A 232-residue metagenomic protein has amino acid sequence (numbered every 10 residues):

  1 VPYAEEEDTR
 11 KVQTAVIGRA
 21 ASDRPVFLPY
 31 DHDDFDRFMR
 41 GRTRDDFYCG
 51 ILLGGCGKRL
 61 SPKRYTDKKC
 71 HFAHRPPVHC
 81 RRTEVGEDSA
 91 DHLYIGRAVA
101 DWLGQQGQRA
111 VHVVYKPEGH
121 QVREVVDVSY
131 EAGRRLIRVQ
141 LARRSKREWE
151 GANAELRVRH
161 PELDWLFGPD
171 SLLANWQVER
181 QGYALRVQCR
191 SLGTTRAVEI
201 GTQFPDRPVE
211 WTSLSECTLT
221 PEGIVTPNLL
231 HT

Functional and structural regions predicted by a protein language model:
V1-D101: Nuclease-adjacent, charged terminal/linker segments that flank catalytic cores
V1-Y3, L173-T232: Non-catalytic C-terminal interaction segments of nucleic acid-processing enzymes
A20, Y130, T220: Acidic surface patches and DE-rich sequence motifs
R37-G41, P62, A100-E148: Active-site metal-binding core of divalent-cation-utilizing nuclease and nuclease-like domains
C56-K58, I137, I224-P227: Extracellular/mature segments of secreted proteins
G119, V126, Q140-R196: Catalytic cores of nucleic-acid endonucleases
